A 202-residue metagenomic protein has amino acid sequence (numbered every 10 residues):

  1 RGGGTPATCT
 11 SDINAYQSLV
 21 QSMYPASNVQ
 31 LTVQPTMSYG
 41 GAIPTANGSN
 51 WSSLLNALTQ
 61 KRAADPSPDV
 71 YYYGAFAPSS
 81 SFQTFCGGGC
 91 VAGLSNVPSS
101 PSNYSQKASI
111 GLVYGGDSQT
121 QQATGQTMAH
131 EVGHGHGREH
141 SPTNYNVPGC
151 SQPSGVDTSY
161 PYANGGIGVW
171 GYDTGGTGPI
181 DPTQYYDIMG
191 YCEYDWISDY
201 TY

Functional and structural regions predicted by a protein language model:
R1-Q152: Active-site-proximal segment of zinc-dependent metalloprotease catalytic domains
A7-S11, I180, W196: Residue-level detector of secondary-structure boundary/capping sites
P25-N28, Q34-A42, P148, S154-I180 (+1 more regions): Extended charged low-complexity segments that act as oligomerization/scaffolding linkers
S49, G168-W170, Y194: Short, low-complexity intrinsically disordered segments
Y185-Y202: Catalytic cores of secreted or luminal carbohydrate-active enzymes
